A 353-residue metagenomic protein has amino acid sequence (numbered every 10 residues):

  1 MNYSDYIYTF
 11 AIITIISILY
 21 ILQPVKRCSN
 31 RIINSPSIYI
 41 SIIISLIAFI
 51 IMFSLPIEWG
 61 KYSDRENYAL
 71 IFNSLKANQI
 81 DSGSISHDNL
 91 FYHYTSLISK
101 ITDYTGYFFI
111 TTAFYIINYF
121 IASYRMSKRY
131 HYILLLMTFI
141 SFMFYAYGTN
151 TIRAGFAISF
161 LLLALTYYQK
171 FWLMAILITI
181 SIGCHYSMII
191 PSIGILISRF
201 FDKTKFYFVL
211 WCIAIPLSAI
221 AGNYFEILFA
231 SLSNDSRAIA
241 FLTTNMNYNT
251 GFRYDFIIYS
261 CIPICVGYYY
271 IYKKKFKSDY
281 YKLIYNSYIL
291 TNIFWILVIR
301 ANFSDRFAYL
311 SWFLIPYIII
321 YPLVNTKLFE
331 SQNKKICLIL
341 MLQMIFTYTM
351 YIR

Functional and structural regions predicted by a protein language model:
M1-D5, Q23-T112, M350-R353: TM-lumen/periplasm interface segments of multi-pass membrane proteins, especially the first transmembrane helix
K61-L70, L75-N78, D88, Y92 (+2 more regions): Alpha-helical transmembrane segments and terminal signal-anchor/GPI-anchor hydrophobic tails, characterized by long
I110-S127: Transmembrane-helix motifs of polytopic, lipid-linked glycan transferases
S123-I140: Transmembrane-helix signature of polytopic, membrane-embedded enzymes that assemble or transfer cell-envelope glycans
F144, L173-L196, I296: Membrane-interface alpha helices of multi-pass inner-membrane proteins
G148-A154: Short acidic/glycine- and proline-prone juxtamembrane loop motifs at membrane-interface regions of multi-pass membrane
G155, L161-L173: Membrane-interface transmembrane helices that cradle and orient dolichyl/undecaprenyl
V209-I213, L328-T349: Signature aromatic-anchored transmembrane alpha helix within multi-pass, membrane-resident enzymes that catalyze glycan
